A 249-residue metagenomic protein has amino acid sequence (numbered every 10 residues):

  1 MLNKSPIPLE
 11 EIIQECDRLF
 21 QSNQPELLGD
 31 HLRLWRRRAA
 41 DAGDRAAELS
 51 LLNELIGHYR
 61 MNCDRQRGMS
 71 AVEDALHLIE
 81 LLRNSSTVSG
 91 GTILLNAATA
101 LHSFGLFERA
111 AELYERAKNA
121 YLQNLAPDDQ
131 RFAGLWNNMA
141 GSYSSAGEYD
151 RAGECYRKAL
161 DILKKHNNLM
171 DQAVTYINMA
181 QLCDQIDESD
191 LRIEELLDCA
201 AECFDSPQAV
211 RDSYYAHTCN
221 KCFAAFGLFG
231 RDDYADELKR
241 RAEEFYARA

Functional and structural regions predicted by a protein language model:
M1-D64, A71, L76-R83, F245-A249: Flexible inter-repeat linkers and adjacent short helices within tandem amphipathic alpha-helical repeat scaffolds
L2-N3, D41-D44, L81-S85, Q123-P127 (+3 more regions): Short coil/turn linkers that connect adjacent helices within long alpha-helical scaffolds, especially alpha-solenoid
P8, D41, E48, R83 (+8 more regions): Residues that mark the junctions of alpha-helical repeat units in TPR/alpha-solenoid scaffolds
I13-N23, S50-M61, V88-S103, Q130-S145 (+2 more regions): Conserved alpha-helical positions within TPR/SEL1-like repeat arrays
P25-E26, R45, R65, F107 (+5 more regions): TPR-repeat structural position
L28, G68, A110, A152 (+2 more regions): Single-residue signature of alpha-solenoid repeat helices
H31, L51, A71, L78 (+8 more regions): Alpha-helical solenoid repeat scaffolds, predominantly canonical TPR units
R33-A40, L76-L81, A117-Q123, L160-K164 (+2 more regions): Amphipathic alpha-helical segments of tetratricopeptide repeats
